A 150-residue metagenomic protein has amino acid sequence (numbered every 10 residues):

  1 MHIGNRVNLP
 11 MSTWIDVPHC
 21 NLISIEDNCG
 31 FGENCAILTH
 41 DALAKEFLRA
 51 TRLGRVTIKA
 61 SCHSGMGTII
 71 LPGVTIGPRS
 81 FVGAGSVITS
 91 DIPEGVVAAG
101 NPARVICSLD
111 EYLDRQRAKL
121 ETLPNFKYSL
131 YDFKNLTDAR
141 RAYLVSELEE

Functional and structural regions predicted by a protein language model:
M1-N8, S12: Extended, small-residue-rich solenoid/repeat segments and analogous flexible loops that form exposed scaffolds
H2-G4, T57-K59, G77, P93: Residue-level recognition of short, solvent-exposed, well-ordered loop/turn junctions that link secondary-structure
P10-T75, P102, S108-D110: Flexible, glycine/small-residue-enriched loop-and-beta-strand segment within the central core of proteins
T51-S64, I69, A103-E150: C-terminal segments of enzyme domains that contribute to small-molecule binding surfaces
H63, F81, V97-A98: Short-chain dehydrogenase/reductase
G67-V82, S86-S90: Beta-rich strand-turn-strand
P93-E94, A99-P102: Acidic, glycine-centered active-site loop in nucleotide-sugar glycosyltransferases
